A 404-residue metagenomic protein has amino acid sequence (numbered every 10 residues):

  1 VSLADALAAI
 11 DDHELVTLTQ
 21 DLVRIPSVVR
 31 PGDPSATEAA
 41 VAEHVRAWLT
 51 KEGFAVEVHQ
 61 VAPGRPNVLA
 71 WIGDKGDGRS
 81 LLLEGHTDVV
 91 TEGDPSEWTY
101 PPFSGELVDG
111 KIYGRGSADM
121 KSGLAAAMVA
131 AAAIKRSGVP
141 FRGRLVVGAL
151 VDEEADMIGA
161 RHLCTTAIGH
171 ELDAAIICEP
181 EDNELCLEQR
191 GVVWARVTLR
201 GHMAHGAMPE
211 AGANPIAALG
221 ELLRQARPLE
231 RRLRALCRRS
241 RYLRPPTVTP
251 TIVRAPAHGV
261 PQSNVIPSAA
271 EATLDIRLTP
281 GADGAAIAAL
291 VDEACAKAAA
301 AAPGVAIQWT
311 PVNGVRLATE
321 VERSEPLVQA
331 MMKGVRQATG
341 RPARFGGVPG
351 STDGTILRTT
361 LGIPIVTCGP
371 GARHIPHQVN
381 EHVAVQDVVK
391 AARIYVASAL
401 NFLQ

Functional and structural regions predicted by a protein language model:
V1-A4, S27, E57, L187 (+1 more regions): Metal-dependent amide/peptide-bond hydrolase catalytic core, centered on the "pita-bread" metallohydrolase fold
S2-R115, R136-F141, G362, A372: Acidic/His- and Gly-rich active-site-bordering loop/insert found across diverse amide/peptide-bond hydrolases
V16, A39-E43, L124, A288 (+2 more regions): Short, surface-exposed alpha-helical segments at coil->helix boundaries
E52, S137-F141, I168-G169, A298-G304: Short helix-capping segments at alpha-helix termini
E57, L82, V146-G148, Q308: A structural signal for isolated positions on well-ordered beta-strands in alpha/beta enzyme cores
R79-L82, K111, L145-V146, D173-I176 (+2 more regions): Structural motif
E92-L107, L172, L187-T198, K333-G334 (+1 more regions): Acidic-glycine-rich active-site phosphate/pyrophosphate-binding loop
I112, S117-A118, S122-P228, R241 (+2 more regions): Fold-level recognition of mixed alpha/beta catalytic cores in primary-metabolism enzymes, strongest
